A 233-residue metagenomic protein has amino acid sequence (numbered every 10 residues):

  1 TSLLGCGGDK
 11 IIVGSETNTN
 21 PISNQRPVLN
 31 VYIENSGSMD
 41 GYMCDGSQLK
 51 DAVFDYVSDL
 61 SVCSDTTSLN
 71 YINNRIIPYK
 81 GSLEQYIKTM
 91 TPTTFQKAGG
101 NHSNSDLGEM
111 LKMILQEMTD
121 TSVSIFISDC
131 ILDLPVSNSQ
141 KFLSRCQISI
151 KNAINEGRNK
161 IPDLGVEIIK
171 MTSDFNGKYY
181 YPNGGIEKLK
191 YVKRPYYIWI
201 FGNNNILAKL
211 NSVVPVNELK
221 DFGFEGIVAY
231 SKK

Functional and structural regions predicted by a protein language model:
T1-L4: Sec-dependent bacterial lipoprotein signal peptides
C6-K10: Bacterial signal peptide processing site
I11-V13, G37-C44, I77-G81, L132-F142 (+2 more regions): Extracytoplasmic/secreted cell-surface and envelope-processing proteins
I22-G81, T121-S128, G165-I168: Von Willebrand factor
D45-Y56, T93-K112, S137-G157: Well-ordered, non-membrane alpha-helical segments in soluble/globular domains
R75-V123, L132-D133, T172: Von Willebrand factor
I114-K188: A charged, solvent-exposed segment within the mature domains of Sec-exported extracytoplasmic proteins
P162-K233: Eukaryote-biased recognition of electropositive, low-complexity segments and basic polyanion/acidic-motif-binding
